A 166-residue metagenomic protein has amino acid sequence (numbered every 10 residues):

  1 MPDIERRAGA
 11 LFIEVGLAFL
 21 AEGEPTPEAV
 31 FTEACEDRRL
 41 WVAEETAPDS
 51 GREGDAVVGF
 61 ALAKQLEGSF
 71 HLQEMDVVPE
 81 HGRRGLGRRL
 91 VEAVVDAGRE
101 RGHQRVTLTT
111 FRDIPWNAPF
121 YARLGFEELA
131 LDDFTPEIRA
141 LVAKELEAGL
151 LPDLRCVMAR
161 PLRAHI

Functional and structural regions predicted by a protein language model:
D3-E80, V91-A93, A97, R101 (+4 more regions): Acetyl-CoA-dependent GNAT
E28-F31, V142-G149: Short, P/G- and charge-enriched loop/turn segments at secondary-structure junctions
V78-E80, R84, R112-D113: Active-site acidic-Proline motif in GNAT/NAT acetyltransferases
R88: Residues forming the Rossmann-fold NAD(P)(H) cofactor-binding site
G98-F111: Conserved GNAT acetyl-CoA-binding A-motif
L108-N117, F134-R139: Conserved beta-strand-loop-alpha-helix junction that forms the acyl-donor binding cleft
Y121, F126: Conserved active-site tyrosine of GNAT-family acetyltransferases
